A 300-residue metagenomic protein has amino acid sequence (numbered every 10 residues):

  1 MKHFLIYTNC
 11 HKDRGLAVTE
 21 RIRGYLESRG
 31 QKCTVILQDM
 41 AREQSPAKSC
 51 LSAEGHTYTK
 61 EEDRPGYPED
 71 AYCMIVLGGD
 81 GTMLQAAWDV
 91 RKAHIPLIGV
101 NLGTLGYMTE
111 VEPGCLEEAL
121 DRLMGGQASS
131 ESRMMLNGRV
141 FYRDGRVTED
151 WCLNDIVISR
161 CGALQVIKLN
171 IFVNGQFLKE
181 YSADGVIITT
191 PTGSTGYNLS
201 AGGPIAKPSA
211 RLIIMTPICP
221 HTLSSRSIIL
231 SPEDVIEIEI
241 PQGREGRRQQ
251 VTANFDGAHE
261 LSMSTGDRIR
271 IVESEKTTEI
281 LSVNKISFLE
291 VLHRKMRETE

Functional and structural regions predicted by a protein language model:
M1-C73, G114-S129, V140-D150: ATP/NTP phosphate-donor binding region
I6, V76, I188: Redox-cofactor binding/interface segments in oxidoreductases and associated redox assembly factors
H11, D80-T82, L105, T192-S194: Short glycine-rich anion-binding loops that position phosphate/pyrophosphate groups of nucleotides and phosphorylated
G15-L16, G81-A87, T195-S200: Short glycine/serine/threonine-rich phosphate/pyrophosphate-binding segments that cradle anionic phosphate groups
Q85, V90-V100, Y107: Gly/Ser-rich helix-loop-strand patches that form or flank binding pockets for ribonucleotide-derived cofactors
L105-D184: Catalytic core of DAGKc-family lipid kinases
C152, I158, A163, N174-F177 (+1 more regions): ATP/nucleoside-binding phosphotransfer catalytic cores, i.e., glycine-rich phosphate-binding loops
Q176-S224: Gly/Ser/Thr-rich active-site loops/lids in small-molecule metabolic enzymes that frequently grip phosphoryl groups
